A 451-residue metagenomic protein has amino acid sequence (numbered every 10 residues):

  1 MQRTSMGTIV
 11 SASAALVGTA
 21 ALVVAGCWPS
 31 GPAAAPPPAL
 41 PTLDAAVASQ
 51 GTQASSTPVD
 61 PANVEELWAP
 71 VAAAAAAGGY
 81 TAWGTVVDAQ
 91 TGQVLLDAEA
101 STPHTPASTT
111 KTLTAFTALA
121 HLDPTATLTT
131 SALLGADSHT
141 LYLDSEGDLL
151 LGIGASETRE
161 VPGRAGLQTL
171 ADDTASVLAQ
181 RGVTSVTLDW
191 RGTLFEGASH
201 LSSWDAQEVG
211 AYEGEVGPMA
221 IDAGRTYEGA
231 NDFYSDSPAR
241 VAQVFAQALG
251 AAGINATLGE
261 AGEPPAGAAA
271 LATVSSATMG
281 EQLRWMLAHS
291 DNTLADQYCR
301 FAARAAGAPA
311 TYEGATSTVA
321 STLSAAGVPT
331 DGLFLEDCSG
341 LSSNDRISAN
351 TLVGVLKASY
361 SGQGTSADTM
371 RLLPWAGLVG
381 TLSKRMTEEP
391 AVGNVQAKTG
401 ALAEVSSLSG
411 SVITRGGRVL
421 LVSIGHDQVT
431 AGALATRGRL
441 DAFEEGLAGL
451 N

Functional and structural regions predicted by a protein language model:
M1-A21: N-terminal export and membrane-targeting signals
P36-T105, P124, A171-T184: Beta-lactamase-like hydrolase cores
A72-G78, T117-A126, S145-G147, G154 (+13 more regions): Sec/Tat-exported extracytoplasmic proteins
G92, P106-P124, M219, V244-L249 (+2 more regions): Active-site SXXK
D97, A303-N451: Small-residue-rich helix-loop
H121-D137, G253, T257-A261, S366-M370: Short, well-structured active-site flanking segments
T130-A206, E213-V241, M279-T318: Active-site-adjacent helix/loop patches that line small-molecule binding or acyl-intermediate pockets
E215, D222-A367: A small/polar active-site loop signature that marks catalytic segments
